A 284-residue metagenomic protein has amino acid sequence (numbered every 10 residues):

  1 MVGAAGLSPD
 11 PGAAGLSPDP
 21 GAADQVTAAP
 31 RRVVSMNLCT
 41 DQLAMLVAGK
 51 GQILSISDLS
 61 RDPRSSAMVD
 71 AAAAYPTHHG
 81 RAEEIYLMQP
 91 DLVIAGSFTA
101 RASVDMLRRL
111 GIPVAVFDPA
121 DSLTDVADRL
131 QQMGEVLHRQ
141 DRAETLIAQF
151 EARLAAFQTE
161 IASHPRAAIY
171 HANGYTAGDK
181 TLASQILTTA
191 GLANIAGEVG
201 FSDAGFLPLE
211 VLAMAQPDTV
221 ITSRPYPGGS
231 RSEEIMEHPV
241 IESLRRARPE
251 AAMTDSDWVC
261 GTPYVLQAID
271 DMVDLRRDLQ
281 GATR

Functional and structural regions predicted by a protein language model:
A5-A22: Long, intrinsically disordered low-complexity tandem-repeat segments
R31-R32, D125-E135, E144, T219 (+1 more regions): Structured C-terminal subdomain patch of bacterial secreted/periplasmic proteins
R32-F98, L192-I195, I241: A short, structured surface patch at a secondary-structure boundary
R32-M45, R142-A190, T283: Basic- and aromatic-lined ligand-binding clefts that recognize polyanionic substrates
D41-L46, R61-S66, Y175-D179, T222 (+2 more regions): Short, solvent-exposed loop/turn elements at domain surfaces
S57, P63, L182-A204, P249-A252: His/Asp/Glu-enriched short active-site or ligand-binding loop at hydrolase and phosphoryl-transfer sites
T77, R81-F98, I112, P208-P225: Proline-aspartate-enriched helix->loop->beta-strand connector
A102, P119-Q131, R166-Q185, G228-G229: Extracytoplasmic ligand-binding site segments that recognize negatively charged/polar headgroups
